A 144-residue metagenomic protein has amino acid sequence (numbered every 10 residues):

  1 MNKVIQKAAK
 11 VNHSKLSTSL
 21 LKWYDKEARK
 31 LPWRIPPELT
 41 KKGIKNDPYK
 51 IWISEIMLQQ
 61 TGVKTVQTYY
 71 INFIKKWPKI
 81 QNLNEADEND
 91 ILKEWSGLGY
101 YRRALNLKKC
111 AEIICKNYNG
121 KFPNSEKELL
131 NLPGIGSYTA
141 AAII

Functional and structural regions predicted by a protein language model:
M1-L132, Y138, A142: N-terminal polyanion-binding entry modules of DNA glycosylases/AP lyases and select other DNA-binding proteins
